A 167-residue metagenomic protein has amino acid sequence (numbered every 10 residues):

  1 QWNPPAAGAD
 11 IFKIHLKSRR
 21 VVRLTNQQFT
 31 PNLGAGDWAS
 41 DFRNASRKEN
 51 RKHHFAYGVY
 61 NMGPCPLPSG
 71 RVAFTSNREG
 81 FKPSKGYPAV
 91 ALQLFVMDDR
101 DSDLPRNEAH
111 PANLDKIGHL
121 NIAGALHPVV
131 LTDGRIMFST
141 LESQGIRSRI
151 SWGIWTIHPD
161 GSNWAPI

Functional and structural regions predicted by a protein language model:
Q1, P5, K13, R71-N77 (+3 more regions): Residue position within the beta-strands of beta-propeller blades
W2-P5, K52-F55, K82-P88, S143-S148: Short consensus segments that form the blades of beta-propeller domains, in both extracellular/periplasmic
A7, Y60, V90, G124-L126 (+1 more regions): Beta-rich catalytic cores
G8-R20, Y87-P105, S151-S162: Beta-propeller blade signature
S18-F55, S102-G118, W164-A165: Surface-exposed loop and turn segments in beta-propeller and other repeat-based domains that flank or scaffold
L67-S69, L131-D133: Residue-level detector of Asp-centered blade-edge/turn motifs that repeat once per structural unit in beta-propeller
S76-E79, V90-L94, T140-T156, P166: Beta-propeller blade termini and top-face loops
